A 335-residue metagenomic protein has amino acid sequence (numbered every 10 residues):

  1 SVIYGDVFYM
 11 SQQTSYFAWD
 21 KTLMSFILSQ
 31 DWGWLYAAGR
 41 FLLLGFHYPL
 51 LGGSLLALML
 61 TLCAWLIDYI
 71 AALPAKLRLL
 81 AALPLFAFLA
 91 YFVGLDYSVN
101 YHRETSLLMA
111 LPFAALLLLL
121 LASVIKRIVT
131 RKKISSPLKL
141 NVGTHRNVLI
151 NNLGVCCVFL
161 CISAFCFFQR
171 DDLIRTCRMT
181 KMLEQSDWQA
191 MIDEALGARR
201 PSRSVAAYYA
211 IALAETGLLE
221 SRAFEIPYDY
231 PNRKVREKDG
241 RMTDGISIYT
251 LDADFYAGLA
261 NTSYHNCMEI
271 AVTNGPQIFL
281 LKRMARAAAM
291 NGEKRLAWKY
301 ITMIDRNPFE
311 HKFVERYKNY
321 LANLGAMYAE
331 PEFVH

Functional and structural regions predicted by a protein language model:
S1-Y9, F159-C166: Transmembrane signal-anchor helices characteristic of membrane glycosylation enzymes that use polyprenol
V2-L42, F46-L51: Membrane-interface coil-to-helix junctions
M10, L28-W32, A81, F86-K126: Membrane-interface micro-motifs in multi-pass membrane enzymes
S25, P49-A57, R103-L118, L149-N152: Alpha-helical transmembrane segments of polytopic membrane proteins
L58-P74, Y91, L116-S123: Transmembrane-helix motifs of polytopic, lipid-linked glycan transferases
I128-L149: Membrane-interfacial, low-structure loops and terminal tails that flank and connect transmembrane helices in multi-pass
H145-R170: Internal/C-terminal transmembrane anchor helices
F168-H335: Soluble catalytic regions of membrane-associated enzymes that act on cell-envelope and secretory-pathway components
